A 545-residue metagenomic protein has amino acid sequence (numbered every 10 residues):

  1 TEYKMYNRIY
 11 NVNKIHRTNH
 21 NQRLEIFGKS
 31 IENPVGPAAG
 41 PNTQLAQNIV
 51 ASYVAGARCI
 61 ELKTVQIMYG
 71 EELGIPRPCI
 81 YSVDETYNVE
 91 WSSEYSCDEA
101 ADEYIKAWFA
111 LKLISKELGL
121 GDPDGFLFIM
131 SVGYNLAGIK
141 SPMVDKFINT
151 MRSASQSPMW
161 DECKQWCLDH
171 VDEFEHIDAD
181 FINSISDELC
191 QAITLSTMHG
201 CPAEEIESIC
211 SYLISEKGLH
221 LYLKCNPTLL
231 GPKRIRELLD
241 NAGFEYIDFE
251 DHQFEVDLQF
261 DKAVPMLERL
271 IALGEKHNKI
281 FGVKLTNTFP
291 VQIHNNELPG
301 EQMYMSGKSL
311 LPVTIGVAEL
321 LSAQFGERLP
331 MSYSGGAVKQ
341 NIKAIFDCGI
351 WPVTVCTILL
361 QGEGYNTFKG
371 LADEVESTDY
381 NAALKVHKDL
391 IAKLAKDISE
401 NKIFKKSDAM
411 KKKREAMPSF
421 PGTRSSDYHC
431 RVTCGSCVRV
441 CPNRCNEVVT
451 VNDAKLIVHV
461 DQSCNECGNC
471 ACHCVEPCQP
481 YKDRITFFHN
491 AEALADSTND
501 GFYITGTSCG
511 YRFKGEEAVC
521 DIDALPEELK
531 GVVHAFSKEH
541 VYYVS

Functional and structural regions predicted by a protein language model:
T1-G218: N-terminal capping/small domains of soluble enzymes
K4-N19, G231-E327, G362-S377: Glycine/Thr-rich beta-alpha phosphate-binding loop at enzyme active sites
A46-V54, E207-S211, A323, G336-V355: Catalytic cores of alpha/beta
G56-M68, C225-P227, A344-E374, I403-S407 (+1 more regions): Glycine-rich phosphate-binding active-site loops on the catalytic face of alpha/beta enzymes
G70-V89, G300, L359-H387: C-terminal helical cap(s) of enzyme catalytic domains, especially alpha/beta-barrels
N381-R439: Flexible inter-domain linker/hinge segments
M410-T433, E447-E466, T486-N490: Ferredoxin-like iron-sulfur electron-transfer modules
G435-N452, N469-F488: Iron-sulfur cluster-binding cysteine motifs and their immediate structural context in ferredoxin-like electron-transfer
